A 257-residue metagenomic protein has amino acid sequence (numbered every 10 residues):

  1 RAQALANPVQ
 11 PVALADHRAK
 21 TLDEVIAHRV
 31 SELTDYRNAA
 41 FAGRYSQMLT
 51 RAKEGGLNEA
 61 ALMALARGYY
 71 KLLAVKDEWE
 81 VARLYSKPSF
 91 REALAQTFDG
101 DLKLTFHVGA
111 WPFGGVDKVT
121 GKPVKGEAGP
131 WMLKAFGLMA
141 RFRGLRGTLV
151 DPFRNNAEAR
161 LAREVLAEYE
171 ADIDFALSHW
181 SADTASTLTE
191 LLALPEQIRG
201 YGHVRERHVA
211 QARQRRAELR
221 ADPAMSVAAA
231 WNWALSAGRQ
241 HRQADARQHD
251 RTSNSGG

Functional and structural regions predicted by a protein language model:
R1-A246, N254-G257: Active-site loops and adjacent core secondary-structure elements that bind or stabilize anionic groups
